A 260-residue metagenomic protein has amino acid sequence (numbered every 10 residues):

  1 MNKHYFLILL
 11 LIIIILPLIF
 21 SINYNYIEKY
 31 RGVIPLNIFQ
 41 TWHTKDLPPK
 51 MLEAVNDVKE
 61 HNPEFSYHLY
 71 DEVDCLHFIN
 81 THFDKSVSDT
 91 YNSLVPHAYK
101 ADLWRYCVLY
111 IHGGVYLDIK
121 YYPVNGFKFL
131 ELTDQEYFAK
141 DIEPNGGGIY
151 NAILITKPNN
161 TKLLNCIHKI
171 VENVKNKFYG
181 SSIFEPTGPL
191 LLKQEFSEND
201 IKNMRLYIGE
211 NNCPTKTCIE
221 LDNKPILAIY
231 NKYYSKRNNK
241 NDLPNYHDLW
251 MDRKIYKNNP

Functional and structural regions predicted by a protein language model:
H4-A101, L117-P260: Glycosyltransferase-associated regions of secretory-pathway enzymes, highlighting luminal stem/catalytic domains
D102-G114: Small-residue hinge/turn detector
